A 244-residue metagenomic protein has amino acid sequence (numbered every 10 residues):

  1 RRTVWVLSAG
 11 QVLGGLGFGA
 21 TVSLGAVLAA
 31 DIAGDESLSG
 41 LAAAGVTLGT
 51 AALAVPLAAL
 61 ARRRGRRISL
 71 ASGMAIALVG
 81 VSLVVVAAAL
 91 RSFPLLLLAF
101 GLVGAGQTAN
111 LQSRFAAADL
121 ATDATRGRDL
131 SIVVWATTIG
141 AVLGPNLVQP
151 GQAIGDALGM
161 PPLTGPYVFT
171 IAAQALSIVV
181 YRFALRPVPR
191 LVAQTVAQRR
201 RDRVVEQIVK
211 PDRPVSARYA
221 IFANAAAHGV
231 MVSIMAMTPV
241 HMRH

Functional and structural regions predicted by a protein language model:
R1, R186-A223: Juxtamembrane intracellular "pre-TM" segments in multi-pass secondary transporters
R1-A30, G101, R213-I234: Pair of pore-lining "gating" transmembrane helices in MFS-fold secondary transporters
R2-V4, V86-L98: Helix-loop junctions at membrane interfaces in 12-TM secondary transporters
V12, F93-N110, A225: Hydrophobic core of transmembrane alpha-helices in multi-pass small-molecule transporters, especially MFS/SLC-type
L24-E36, A236-H244: Short amphipathic helix-loop junctions that connect adjacent transmembrane helices in Major Facilitator Superfamily/SLC
A75-L90: C-terminal ends and interior cores of transmembrane alpha-helices in multi-pass membrane transporters/permeases
R128-V148: Glycine-rich segments within core transmembrane alpha-helices of 12-TM secondary carriers
G144, V148-A153, I171-Q198: C-terminal membrane-cytosol helix-exit motif in multi-pass small-molecule transporters
